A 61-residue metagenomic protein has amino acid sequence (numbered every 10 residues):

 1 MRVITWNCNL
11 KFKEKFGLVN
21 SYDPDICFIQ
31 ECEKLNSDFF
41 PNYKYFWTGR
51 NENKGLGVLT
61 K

Functional and structural regions predicted by a protein language model:
M1-P41, T48-L56: N-terminal, active-site-proximal structural segment of metallo-dependent hydrolase catalytic domains
L59-K61: Active-site beta-strand termini and strand-to-loop segments that position acidic
